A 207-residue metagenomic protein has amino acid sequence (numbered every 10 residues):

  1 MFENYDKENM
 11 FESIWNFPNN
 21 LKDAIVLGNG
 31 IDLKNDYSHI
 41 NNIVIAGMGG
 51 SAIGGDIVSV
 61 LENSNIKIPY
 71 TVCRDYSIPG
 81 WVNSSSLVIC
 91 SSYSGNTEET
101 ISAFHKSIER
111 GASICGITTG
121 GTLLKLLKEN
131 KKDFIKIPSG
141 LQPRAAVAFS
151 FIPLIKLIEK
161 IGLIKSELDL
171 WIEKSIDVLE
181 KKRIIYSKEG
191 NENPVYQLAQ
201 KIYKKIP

Functional and structural regions predicted by a protein language model:
M1-Y5: Short, non-transmembrane cytosolic segments of multipass membrane proteins
D6-N9, S13, G28, D32 (+2 more regions): Active-site phosphate/pyrophosphate-binding segments
S13-N20: The first (N-terminal) embedded transmembrane alpha-helix
D23-G30, I68-R74, E189-E192: Short gly/ser/thr-rich secondary-structure transition/capping motifs
Y37-I184: Glycine-rich phosphate-binding loops that contact phosphosugars or nucleotide phosphates
